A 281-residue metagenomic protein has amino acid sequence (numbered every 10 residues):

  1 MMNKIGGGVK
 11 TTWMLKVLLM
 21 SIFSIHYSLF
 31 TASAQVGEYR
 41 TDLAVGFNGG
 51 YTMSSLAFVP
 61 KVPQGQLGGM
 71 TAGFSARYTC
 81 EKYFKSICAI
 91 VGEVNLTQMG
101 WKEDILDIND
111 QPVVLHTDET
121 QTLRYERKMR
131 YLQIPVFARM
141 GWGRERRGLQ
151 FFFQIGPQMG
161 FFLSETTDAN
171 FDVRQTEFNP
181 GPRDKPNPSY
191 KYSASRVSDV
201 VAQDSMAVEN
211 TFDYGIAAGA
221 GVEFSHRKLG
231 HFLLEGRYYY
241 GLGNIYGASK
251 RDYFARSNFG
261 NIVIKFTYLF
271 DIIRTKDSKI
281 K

Functional and structural regions predicted by a protein language model:
A34-R77, E209: Short glycine/proline- and aromatic-enriched beta-strand/turn motifs that initiate or cap beta-hairpins
Q35-D42, E81-C88, G143-Q150, S225-H231 (+1 more regions): Short loop/turn motifs that connect adjacent beta-strands in outer-membrane beta-barrel proteins
T41-L43, Q66-M70, K128-I134, L149 (+2 more regions): Residues that define the transmembrane beta-barrel architecture of outer-membrane proteins
A44-G46, P63-H116: Glycine- and aromatic-enriched membrane insertion/assembly motifs of diderm outer-membrane and organelle channel
F47-Y51, A72-Y78, L96, I134-W142 (+4 more regions): Residues on the lipid-exposed face of transmembrane beta-strands in outer-membrane beta-barrel proteins
A57-V62, K102-N109, E165-R174, I245-R251 (+1 more regions): Outer-membrane beta-barrel translocator domains and adjoining extracellular loop/strand segments of Gram-negative
K82, R139-L233, R237-G247: Outer-membrane beta-barrel transmembrane domain signature
N258-K281: Outer-membrane beta-barrel "beta-signal"
